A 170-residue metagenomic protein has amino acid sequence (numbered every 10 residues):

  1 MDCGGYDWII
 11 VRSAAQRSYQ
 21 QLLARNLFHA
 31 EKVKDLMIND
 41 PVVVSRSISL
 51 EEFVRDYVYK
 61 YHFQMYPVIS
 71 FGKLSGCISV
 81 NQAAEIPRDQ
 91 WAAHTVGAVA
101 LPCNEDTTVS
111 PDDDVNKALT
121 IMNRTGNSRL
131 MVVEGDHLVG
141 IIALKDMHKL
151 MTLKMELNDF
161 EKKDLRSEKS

Functional and structural regions predicted by a protein language model:
M1-S47, F53-D56, L157-S170: Membrane-interfacial segments at transmembrane helix termini in multi-pass membrane proteins
R12, L36, G72, V99 (+3 more regions): Terminal peptide-recognition signature
E31, I48, I78, H94 (+2 more regions): Short beta-to-alpha loop/turn elements within the nucleotide-binding domains of ABC transporters
I38, E85, D89, L101 (+1 more regions): Phosphate-coordinating loops and pocket residues in cytosolic domains that bind phosphorylated ligands
V44-H62, V68-S70, P87, T107-S128 (+3 more regions): The conserved cystathionine-beta-synthase
H62, V68-S79, V96: Helical hairpin unit composed of two closely spaced alpha helices linked by a short loop
S75-A83, V139-H148: Short hydrophobic beta-strand motif reused across regulatory alpha/beta modules
A92-T95, V99: Non-catalytic terminal regions of proteins
